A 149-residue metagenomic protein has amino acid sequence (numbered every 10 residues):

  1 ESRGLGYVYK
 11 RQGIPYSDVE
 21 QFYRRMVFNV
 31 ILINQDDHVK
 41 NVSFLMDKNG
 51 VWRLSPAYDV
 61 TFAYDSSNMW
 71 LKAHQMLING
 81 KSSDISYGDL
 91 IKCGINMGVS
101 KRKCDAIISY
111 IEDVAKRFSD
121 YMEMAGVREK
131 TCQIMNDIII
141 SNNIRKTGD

Functional and structural regions predicted by a protein language model:
E1-Y9: Single conserved hydrophobic/aromatic residue that forms the stacking wall/gate of nucleotide- or nucleobase-binding
R11-E20, V27, I31-N34, L45-D149: C-terminal catalytic region of ATP-dependent kinase domains
H38-K40: Canonical protein kinase catalytic loop motif
